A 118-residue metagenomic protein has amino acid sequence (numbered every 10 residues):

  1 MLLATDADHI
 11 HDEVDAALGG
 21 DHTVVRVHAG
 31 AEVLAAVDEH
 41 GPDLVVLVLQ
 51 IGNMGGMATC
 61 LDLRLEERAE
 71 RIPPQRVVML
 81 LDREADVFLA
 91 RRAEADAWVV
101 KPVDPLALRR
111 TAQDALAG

Functional and structural regions predicted by a protein language model:
M1-D15: Conserved acidic segment of CheY-like receiver
A4-D6, V27, V45, L80: Conserved sequence signature across two-component system core domains
H28-L44: Acidic, metal-coordinating helix/loop segments flanking the phosphotransfer/catalytic sites of two-component signaling
D43, R68-R76: His-Asp phosphorelay/catalytic-motif detector in bacterial-type signaling
D43-L65: Conserved phosphotransfer microenvironments
V45, W98-V99: Two-component signal transduction core modules
A58, M79-A97: Alpha4 helix (beta4-alpha4-beta5 surface) of REC/receiver domains from two-component response regulators
V103-A112: C-terminal output helix
